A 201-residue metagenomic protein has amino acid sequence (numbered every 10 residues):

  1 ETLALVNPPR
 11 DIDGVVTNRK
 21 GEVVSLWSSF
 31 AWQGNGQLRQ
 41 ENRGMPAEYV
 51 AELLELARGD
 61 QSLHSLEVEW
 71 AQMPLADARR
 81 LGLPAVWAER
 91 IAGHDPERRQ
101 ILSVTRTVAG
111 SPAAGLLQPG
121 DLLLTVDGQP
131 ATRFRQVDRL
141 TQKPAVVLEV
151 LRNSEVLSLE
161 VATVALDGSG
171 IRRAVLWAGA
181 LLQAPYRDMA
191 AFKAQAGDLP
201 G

Functional and structural regions predicted by a protein language model:
L3-A4, D13-S29, Y49-G201: C-terminal recognition in membrane/secretory proteostasis and scaffolding
L3-P9, L38-E41: Short acidic/polar beta-strand-loop edge motifs in secreted extracellular and Gram-negative envelope-associated
W32-A47, R135-V137: A short, polar/charged loop-to-alpha-helix boundary motif
